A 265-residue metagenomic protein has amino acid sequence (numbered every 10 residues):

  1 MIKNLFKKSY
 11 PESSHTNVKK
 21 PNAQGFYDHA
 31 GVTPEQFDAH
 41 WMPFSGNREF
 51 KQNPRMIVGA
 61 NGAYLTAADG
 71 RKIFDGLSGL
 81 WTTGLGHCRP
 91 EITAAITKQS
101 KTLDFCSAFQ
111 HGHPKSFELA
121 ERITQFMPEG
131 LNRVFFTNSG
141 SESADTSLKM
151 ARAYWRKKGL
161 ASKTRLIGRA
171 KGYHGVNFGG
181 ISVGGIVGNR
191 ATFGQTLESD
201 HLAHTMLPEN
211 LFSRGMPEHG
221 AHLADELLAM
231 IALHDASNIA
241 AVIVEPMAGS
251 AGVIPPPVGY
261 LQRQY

Functional and structural regions predicted by a protein language model:
L5-N61, H111, S116, L223: Active-site-adjacent loop/helix segments that line or gate small-molecule/cofactor pockets in enzymes
K20, H29, F44, K72-L160 (+1 more regions): Glycine-rich loop-to-alpha-helix module at the N-terminal edge of alpha/beta enzyme cores
P54-G76: Active-site and channel-lining beta-strand-loop segments that bind or position nucleotide-derived/phosphorylated
F74-L77, A203, A241-M247: Short beta-strands and strand-loop turn motifs
T102, M206-P208, A248: Active-site/binding-pocket entry motifs
E121-A241, V258-G259: PLP-dependent aspartate aminotransferase-fold enzymes
P246-P255: Glycine-rich, proline-tolerant flexible connector loops at the mouths of alpha/beta enzymes
I254-Y265: Catalytic PLP-binding core of fold-type I/II PLP enzymes
